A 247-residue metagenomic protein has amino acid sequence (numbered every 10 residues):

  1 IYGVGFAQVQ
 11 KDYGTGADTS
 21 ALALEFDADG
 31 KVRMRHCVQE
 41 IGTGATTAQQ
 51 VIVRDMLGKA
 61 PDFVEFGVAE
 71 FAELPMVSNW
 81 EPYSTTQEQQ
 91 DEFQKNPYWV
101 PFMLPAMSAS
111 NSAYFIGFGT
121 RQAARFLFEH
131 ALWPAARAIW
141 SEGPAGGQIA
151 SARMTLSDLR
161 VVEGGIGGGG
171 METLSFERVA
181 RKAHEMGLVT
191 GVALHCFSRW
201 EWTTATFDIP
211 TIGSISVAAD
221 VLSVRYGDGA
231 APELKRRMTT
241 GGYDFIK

Functional and structural regions predicted by a protein language model:
I1-L57, G67-K247: Cofactor-centric catalytic regions
A60-V64: Short acidic capping loops at alpha-helix termini that bridge into adjacent secondary structure
